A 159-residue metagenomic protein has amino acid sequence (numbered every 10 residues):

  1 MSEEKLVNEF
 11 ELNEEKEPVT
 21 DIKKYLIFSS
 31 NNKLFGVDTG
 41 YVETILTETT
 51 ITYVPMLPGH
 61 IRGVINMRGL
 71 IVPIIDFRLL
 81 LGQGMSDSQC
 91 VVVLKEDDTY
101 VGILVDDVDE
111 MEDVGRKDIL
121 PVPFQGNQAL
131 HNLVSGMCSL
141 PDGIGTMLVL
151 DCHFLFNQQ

Functional and structural regions predicted by a protein language model:
M1-Q159: An acidic, low-aromatic, low-complexity terminal/linker signal
